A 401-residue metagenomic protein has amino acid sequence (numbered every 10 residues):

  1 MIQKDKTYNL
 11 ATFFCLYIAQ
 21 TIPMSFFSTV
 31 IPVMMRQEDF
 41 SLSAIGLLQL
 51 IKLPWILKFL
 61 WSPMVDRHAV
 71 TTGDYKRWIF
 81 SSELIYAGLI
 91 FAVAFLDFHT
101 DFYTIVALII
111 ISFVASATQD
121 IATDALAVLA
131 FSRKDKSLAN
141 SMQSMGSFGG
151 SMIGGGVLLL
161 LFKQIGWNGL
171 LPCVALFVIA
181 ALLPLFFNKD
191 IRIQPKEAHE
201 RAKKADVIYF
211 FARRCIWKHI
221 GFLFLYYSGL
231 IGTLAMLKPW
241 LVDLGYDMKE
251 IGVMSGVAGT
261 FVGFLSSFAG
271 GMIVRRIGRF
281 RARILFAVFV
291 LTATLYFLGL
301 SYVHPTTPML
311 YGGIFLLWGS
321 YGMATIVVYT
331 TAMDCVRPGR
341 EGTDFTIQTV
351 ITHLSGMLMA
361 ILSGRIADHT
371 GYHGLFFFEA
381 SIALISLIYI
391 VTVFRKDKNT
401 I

Functional and structural regions predicted by a protein language model:
M1-K6, D190-I220: Juxtamembrane intracellular "pre-TM" segments in multi-pass secondary transporters
I2-W55, W217-F222, Y226-L241: Helix-loop boundary and gating motifs at the non-cytosolic
W55-K58, S137-G156, T349-M359: Glycine-rich segments within core transmembrane alpha-helices of 12-TM secondary carriers
L57-G73, L265-F280, A367-D368: Helix-to-loop junctions at the C-terminal end of transmembrane segments in multipass secondary transporters
F80-H99, F289-P305: C-terminal ends and interior cores of transmembrane alpha-helices in multi-pass membrane transporters/permeases
A117-F131, G322-R337: Intracellular juxtamembrane helix-capping segments at the cytosolic ends of symmetry-related transmembrane helices
G169-F186, F376-T392: Symmetry-related core transmembrane helices of the 12-TM Major Facilitator Superfamily/SLC fold
R281-V328: C-terminal transmembrane helical hairpin of 12-TM major facilitator-type secondary transporters
